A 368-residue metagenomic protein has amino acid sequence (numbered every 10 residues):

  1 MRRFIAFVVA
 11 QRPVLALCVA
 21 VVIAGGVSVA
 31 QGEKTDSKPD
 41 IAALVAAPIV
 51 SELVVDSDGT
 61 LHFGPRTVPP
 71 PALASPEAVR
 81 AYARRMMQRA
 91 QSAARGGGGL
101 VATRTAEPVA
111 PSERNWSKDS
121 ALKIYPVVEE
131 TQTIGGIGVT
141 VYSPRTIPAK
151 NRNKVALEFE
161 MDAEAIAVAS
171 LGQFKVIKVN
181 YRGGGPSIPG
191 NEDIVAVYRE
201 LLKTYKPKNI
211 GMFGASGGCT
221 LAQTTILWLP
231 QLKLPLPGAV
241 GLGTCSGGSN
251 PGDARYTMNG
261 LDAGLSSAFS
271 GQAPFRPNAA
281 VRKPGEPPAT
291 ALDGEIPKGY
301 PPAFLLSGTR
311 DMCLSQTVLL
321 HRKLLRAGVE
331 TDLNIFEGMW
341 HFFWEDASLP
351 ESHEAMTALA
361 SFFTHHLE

Functional and structural regions predicted by a protein language model:
M1-F4, G25: Intrinsic disorder/low-complexity segments
R3, K34, K38, A149-N151: Intrinsically disordered, low-complexity peptide-like regions
R3-A16: N-terminal Sec-pathway targeting helices
V8, S28-A30, G338: Intrinsic low-complexity/disordered segments
R12-P13, I23-D119: N-terminal targeting or regulatory segments adjacent to alpha/beta-hydrolase or S9 domains
V14-L15, K34, G135, W344: Intrinsic structural disorder/low-complexity segments
C18-V22: N-terminal export/membrane-targeting signals
D40-A42, A47-V55, G59, G64 (+2 more regions): Alpha/beta-hydrolase superfamily serine-hydrolase fold, recognizing
